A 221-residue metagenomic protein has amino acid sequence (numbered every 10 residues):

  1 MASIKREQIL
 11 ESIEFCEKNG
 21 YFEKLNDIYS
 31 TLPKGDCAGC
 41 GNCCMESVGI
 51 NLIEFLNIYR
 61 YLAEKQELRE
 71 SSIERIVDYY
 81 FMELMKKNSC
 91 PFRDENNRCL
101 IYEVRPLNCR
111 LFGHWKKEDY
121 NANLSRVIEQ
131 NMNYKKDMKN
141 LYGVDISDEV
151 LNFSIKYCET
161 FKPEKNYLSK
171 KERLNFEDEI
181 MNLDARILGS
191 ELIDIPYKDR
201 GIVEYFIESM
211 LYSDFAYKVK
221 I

Functional and structural regions predicted by a protein language model:
M1-N42, E46-I221: Short loop/turn segments that flank or connect secondary-structure elements
